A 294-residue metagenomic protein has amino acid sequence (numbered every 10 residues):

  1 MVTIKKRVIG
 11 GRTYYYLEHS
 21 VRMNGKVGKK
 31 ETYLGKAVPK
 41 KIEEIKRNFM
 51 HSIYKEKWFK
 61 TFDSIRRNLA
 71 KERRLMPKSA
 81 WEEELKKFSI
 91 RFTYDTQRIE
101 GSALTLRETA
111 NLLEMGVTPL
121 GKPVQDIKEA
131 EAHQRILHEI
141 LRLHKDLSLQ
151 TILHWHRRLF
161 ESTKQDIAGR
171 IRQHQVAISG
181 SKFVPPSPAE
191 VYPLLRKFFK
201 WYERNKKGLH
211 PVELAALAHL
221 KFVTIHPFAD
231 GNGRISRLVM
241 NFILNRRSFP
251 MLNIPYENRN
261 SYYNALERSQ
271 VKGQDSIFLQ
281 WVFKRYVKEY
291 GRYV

Functional and structural regions predicted by a protein language model:
M1-D230, R234-V294: FIC/Doc superfamily catalytic core
